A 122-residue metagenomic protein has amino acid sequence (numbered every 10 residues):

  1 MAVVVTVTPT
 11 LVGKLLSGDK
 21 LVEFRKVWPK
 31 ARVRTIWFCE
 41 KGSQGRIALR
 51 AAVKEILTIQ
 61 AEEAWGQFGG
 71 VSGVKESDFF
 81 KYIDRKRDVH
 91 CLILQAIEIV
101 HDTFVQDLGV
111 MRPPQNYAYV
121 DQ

Functional and structural regions predicted by a protein language model:
M1-W28, R32, S43-A48, I56-Q122: Contiguous surface segments at macromolecular interaction interfaces
W37: Non-catalytic, usually N-terminal nucleic-acid engagement modules in DNA/RNA processing proteins
